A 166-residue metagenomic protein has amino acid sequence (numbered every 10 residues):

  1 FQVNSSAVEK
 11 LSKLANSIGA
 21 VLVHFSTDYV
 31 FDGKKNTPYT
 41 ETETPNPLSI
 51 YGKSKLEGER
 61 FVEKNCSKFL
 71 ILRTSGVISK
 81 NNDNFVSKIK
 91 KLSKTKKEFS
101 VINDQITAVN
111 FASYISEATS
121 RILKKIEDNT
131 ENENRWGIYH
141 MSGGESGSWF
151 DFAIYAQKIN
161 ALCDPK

Functional and structural regions predicted by a protein language model:
F1-V23: NAD(P)-cofactor binding segment of oxidoreductase domains
V3, S49, T107-N110, G147: Residue-level signal for the nucleotide or nucleotide-sugar donor/cofactor binding architecture
S6, D28-L48: Active-site "gating" loop of Rossmann-like NAD(P)-dependent oxidoreductase/epimerase domains
A7-K10, V21, E43, G52-G58 (+1 more regions): Conserved cofactor-binding/catalytic machinery of classical short-chain dehydrogenase/reductase
S17, N46-L72: Active-site Tyr-X1-5-Lys
L22-T27, L72-T74: SDR active-site strand-loop-helix element
R60-A108, A112-R121: NAD(P)-dependent short-chain dehydrogenase/reductase
A118, K125-K166: Mid/C-terminal beta-alpha module of Rossmann-like enzyme folds, strongest in SDR-family dehydrogenases/epimerases
